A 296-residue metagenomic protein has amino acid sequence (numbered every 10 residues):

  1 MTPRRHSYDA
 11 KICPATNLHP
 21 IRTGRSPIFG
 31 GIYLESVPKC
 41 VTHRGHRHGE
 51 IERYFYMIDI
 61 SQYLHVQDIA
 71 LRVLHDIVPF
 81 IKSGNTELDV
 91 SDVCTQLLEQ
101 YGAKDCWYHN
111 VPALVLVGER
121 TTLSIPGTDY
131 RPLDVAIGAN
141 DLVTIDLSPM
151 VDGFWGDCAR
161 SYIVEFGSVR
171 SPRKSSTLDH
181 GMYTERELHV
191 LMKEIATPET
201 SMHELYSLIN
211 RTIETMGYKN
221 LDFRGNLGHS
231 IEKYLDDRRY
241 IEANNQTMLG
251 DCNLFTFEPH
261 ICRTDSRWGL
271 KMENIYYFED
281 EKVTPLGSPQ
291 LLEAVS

Functional and structural regions predicted by a protein language model:
M1, A10-K11: A generic structured-segment signal
M1-T2, V41: Intrinsic disorder/low-complexity segments
H6, N17-H19, Y33, H43-H46 (+1 more regions): Intrinsic-disorder-associated, low-complexity terminal segments enriched in Asp/Asn/His/Tyr and depleted of Lys/Arg
G24, G30-G31, V41, G45 (+1 more regions): Residue-identity detector for glycine
I51-S296: Active-site neighborhoods and metal-handling regions in enzymes and metal-associated proteins
